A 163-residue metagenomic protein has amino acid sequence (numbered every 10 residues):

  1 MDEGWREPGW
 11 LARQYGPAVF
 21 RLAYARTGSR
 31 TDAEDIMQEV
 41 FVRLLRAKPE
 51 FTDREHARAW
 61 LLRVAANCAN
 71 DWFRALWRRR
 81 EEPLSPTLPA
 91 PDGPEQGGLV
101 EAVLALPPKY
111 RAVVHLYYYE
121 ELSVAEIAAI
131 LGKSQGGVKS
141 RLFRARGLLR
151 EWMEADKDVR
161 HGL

Functional and structural regions predicted by a protein language model:
M1-R21, T31-E34, L45: A short, charge-rich alpha-helical start-of-domain segment used by transcription regulators
D2, G28, E39-H56, A75-W77: Sigma70-family region 2
D2-P8, P83, G98, I130 (+1 more regions): C-terminal edge and immediately downstream basic/flexible tail or linker adjoining helix-turn-helix-like DNA-binding
R21, D35-V42, R46, E55-N67: Structural recognition of an alpha-helix C-terminal capping motif at a helix-to-coil junction
S29, S123, G132-G137: Helix-turn-helix DNA-binding motif, specifically the short coil turn and the N-cap/start of the second
R46-T52, L62-L84, D92, R144 (+1 more regions): Arg/Lys-rich amphipathic alpha helix in sigma70-family domain 2
D71, R78-V103, S123, G162: Internal acidic/polar
V113-Y117: A short pre-motif secondary-structure segment
